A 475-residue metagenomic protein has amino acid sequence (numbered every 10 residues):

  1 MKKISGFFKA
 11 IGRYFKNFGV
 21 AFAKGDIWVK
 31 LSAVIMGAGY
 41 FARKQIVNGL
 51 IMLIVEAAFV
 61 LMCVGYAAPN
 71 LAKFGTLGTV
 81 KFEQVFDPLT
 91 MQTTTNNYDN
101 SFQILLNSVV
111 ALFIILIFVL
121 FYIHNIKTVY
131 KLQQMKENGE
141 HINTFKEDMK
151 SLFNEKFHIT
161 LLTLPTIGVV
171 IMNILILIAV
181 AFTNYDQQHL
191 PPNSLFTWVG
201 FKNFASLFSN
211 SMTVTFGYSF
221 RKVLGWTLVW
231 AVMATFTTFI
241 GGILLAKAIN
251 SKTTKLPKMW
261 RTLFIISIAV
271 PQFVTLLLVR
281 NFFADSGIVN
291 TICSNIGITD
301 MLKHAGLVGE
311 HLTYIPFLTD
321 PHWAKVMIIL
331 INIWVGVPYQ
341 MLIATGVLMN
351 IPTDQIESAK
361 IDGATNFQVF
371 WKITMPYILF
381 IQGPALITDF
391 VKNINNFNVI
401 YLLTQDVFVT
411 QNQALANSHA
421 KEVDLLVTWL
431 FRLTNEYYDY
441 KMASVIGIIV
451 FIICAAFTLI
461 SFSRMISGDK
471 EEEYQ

Functional and structural regions predicted by a protein language model:
K2-L31, V47, M52-K156, I176: Transmembrane helix recognition focused on a "late"/terminal membrane span
D26, K44, P338-Q340: Positively charged, hydrophobic/aromatic-enriched amphipathic segments
S32-G37: Hydrophobic, membrane-inserted alpha-helices
A38-I54, L152-T163, R261-F264: Alpha-helical transmembrane segments and their helix-start/interface "positive-inside/aromatic belt" motifs in integral
G39, G49, C63, K136-I142 (+5 more regions): Glycine-centered flexibility motif
N70-K73, I159-Q475: A structural signal for multi-pass alpha-helical bundles of membrane permease subunits that mediate small-molecule
